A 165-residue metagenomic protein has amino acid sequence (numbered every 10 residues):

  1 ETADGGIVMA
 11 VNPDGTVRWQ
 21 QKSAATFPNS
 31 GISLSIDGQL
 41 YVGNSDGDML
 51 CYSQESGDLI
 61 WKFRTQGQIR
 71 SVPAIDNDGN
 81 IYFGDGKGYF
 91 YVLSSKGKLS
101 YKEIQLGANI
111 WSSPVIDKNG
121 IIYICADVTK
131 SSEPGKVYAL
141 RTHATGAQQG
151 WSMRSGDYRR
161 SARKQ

Functional and structural regions predicted by a protein language model:
E1-Q165: Extracytoplasmic/lumenal domain signature
